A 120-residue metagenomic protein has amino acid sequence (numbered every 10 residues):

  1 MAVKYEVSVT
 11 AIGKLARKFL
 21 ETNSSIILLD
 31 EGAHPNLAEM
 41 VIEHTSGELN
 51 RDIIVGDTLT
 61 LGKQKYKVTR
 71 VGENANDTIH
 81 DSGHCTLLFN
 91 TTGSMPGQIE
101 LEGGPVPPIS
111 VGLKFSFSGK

Functional and structural regions predicted by a protein language model:
M1-M40, L113-K114: N-terminal disorder-to-order initiation segments that are Gly/Lys/Arg-biased and fold into the first beta/loop/alpha
G32, G72-N74, K120: Short, ordered loop/turn segments at secondary-structure junctions
L37-E48, T91-L101: Short, structured beta-strand/loop micro-motifs enriched in basic residues and often containing a Trp
D52-I54, L59-T60, I109: Short, well-ordered loop/turn sites that connect or cap secondary structure elements
G62-K63, G119: Conserved "cap/hinge" positions at secondary-structure junctions
Q64-K65, V71-D77: Short, conserved beta-turn/loop elements at beta-strand boundaries and strand-helix junctions
A75-T86: Short, solvent-exposed secondary-structure boundary/capping segments
F89-K120: Helix-rich interaction surfaces within compact, conserved domain-sized segments that mediate assembly or partner
